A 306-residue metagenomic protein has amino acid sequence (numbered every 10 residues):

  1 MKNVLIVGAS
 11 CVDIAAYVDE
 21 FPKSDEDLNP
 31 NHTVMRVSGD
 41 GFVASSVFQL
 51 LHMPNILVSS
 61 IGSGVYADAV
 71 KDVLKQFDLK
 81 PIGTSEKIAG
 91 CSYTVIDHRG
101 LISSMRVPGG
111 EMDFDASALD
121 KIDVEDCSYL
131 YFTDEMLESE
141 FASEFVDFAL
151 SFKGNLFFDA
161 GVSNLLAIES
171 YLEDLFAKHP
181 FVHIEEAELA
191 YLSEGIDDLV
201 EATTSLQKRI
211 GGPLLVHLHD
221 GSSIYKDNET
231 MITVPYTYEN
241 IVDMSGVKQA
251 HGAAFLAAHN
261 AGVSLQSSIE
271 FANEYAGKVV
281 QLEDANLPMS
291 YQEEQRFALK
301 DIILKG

Functional and structural regions predicted by a protein language model:
M1-V12, I56, K71-T84, D97-I232 (+3 more regions): Ribokinase/PfkB-type carbohydrate-kinase core domain
M1-V58, A67-A69, V234, I241 (+1 more regions): Glycine-rich phosphate/adenosyl-contacting loop at the front of the ribokinase-like
V47, V73, A254, A258: Rossmann-fold NAD(P)-dependent oxidoreductase module
F48, E185, K248: Short, conserved phosphate/pyrophosphate- and ester-handling motifs at nucleotide-, phospho-/glycolipid
L51, K87-G90, L218: Short, basic and Ser/Thr-rich N-terminal targeting/leader segments
S60-G62: Alpha-helical transmembrane segments within multi-pass membrane transporters and channels
R209, Y236-K305: Conserved post-catalytic alpha-helical subdomain immediately downstream of the catalytic base and nucleotide-binding
